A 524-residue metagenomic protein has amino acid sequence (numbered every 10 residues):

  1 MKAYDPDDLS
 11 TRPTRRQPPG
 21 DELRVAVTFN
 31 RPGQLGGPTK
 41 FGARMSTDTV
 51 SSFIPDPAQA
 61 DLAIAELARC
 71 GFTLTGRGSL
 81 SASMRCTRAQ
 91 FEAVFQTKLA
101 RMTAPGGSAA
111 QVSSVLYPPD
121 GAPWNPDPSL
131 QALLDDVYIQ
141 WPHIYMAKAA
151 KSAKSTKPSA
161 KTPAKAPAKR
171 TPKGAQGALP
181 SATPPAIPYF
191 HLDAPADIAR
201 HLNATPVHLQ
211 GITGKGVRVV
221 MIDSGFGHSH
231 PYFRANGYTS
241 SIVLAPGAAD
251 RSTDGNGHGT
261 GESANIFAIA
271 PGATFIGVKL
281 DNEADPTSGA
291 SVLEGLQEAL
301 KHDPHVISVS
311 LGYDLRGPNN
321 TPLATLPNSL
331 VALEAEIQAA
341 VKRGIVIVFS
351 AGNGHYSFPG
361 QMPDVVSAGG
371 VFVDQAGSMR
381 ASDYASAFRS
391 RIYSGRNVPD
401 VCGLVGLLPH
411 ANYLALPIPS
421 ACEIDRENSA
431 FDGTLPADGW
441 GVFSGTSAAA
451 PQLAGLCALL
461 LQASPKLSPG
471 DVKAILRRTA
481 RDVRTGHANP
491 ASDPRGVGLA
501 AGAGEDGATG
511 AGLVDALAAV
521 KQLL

Functional and structural regions predicted by a protein language model:
K2-D5, P13-E22, N30-S46, S51-I64 (+12 more regions): Subtilisin-like serine protease catalytic core
I198-T205, V348-A351, A381-D383: Short gly/ser/thr-rich secondary-structure transition/capping motifs
D223, P231, G360-A458: Extracellular S/T/G-rich loop segment that most often corresponds to the catalytic His/Ser-adjacent loop
I276, V346-V348, S367, C402: Structural detector of well-ordered beta-strand residues that form the stable sheet scaffold of enzyme domains
P304-S308, P436-W440, Q462-L524: C-terminal subdomain of the subtilisin-like protease fold in secreted/lumenal serine endopeptidases
S308-S310, I347-G352, A368-G369: Active-site neighborhood of phospho(di)ester-bond hydrolases with catalytic His/Asp-centered motifs
R316-N328: Glycine/threonine-rich flexible loop motifs
T325-V346, F358, D364: Catalytic-core regions built around general acid/base machinery
